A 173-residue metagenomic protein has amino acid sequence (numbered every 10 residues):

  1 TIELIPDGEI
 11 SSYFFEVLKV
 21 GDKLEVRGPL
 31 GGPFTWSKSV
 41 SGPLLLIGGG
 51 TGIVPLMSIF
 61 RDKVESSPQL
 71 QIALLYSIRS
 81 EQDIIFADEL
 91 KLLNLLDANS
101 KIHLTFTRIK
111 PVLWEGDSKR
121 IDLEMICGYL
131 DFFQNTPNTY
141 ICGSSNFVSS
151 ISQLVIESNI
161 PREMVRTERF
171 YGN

Functional and structural regions predicted by a protein language model:
T1-K23, S41, I78-S80, F106-I109: Ferredoxin-reductase
E9-I10, G31-K38: Short, Lys/Arg- and Gly-enriched loop/turn segments at beta-strand edges
S37-G49, S158: Short, compositionally biased
T51-L56, F147: Hydrophobic/small residue at the entry helix of a nucleotide-binding pocket
P55-E65: Histidine-anchored nucleotide/phosphate-binding helix
Q71-N173: Reductase modules of NAD(P)H-dependent flavoproteins
